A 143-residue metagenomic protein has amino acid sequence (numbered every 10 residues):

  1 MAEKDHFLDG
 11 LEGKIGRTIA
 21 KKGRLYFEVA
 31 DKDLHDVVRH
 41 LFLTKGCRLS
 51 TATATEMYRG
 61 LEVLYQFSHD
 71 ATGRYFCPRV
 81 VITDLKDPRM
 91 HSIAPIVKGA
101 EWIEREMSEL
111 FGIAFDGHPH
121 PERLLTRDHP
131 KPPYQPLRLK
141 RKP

Functional and structural regions predicted by a protein language model:
M1-P143: Terminal low-complexity/charged segments
